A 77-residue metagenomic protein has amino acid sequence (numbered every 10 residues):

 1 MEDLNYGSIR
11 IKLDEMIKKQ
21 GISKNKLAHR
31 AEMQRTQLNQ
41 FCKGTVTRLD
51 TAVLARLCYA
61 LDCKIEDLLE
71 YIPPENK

Functional and structural regions predicted by a protein language model:
M1-G21: A short, Lys/Arg-rich alpha-helix, primarily the initiator
E2-D3, L69-K77: Short, charged recognition helix plus adjacent turn of helix-turn-helix-like nucleic-acid-binding domains
I9-I11, D50-L54: Short alpha-helical elements of helix-turn-helix
D14, N25, A55: Residues within the helices of the helix-turn-helix
I17, A28, C58: The alpha-helix within a helix-turn-helix
K19, V46-L49, A60: Helix-turn-helix/winged-helix DNA-binding modules
G21-Q40, T45: Short alpha-helical DNA-recognition segment
A52-D67: DNA major-groove recognition helix of helix-turn-helix/homeodomain DNA-binding modules
